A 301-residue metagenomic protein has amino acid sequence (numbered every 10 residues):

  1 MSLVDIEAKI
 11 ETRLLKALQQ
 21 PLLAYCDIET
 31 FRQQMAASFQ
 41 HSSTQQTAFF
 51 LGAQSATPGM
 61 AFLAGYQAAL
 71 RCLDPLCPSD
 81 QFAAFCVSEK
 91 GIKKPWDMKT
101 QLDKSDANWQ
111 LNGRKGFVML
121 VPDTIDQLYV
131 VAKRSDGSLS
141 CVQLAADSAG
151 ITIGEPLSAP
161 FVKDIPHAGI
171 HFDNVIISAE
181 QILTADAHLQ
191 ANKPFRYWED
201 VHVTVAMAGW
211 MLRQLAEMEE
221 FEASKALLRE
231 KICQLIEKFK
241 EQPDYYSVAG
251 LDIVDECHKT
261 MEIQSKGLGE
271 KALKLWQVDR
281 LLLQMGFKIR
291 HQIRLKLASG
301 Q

Functional and structural regions predicted by a protein language model:
M1-F49, W198-Q301: Alpha-helical interface subdomain recognition
L3-T124: Glycine-rich flavin
A61, L157-E237: Glycine-rich beta->alpha junctions and the first turn(s) of the following alpha-helix
L70, L111-G113, V142, F172 (+1 more regions): Buried hydrophobic positions in well-ordered alpha/beta secondary-structure cores of metabolic enzymes
D106, K133-D136, A146-A149, D173-Q181 (+1 more regions): Short loop segments at secondary-structure junctions
N112-S148: DPxDG-like acidic metal-binding loop motif
M119-V121, T152-I153, E180-Q181: Short helix/loop capping segments that flank catalytic or ligand/cofactor-binding pockets
K133-A168, P194: Loop-rich catalytic cores of soluble enzymes, especially ATP-dependent carboxylate-amine ligases and other
